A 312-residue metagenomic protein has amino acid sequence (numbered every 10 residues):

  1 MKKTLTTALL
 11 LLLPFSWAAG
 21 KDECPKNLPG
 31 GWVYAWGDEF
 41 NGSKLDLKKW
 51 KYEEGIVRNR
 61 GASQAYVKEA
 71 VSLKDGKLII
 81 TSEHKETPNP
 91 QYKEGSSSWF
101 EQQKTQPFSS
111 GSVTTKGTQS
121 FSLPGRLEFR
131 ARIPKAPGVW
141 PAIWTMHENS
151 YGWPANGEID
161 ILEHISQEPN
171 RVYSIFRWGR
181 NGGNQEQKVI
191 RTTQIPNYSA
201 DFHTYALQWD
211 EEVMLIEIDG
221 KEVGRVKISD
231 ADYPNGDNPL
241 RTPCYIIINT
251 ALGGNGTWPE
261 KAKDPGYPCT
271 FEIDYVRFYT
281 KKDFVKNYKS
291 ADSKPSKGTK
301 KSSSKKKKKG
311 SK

Functional and structural regions predicted by a protein language model:
K2-A8: Sec-dependent signal peptide recognition, specifically the positively charged N-region followed immediately by
L10-A18: Hydrophobic h-region of N-terminal signal peptides that target proteins for export in Gram-negative bacteria
L13-P14, N287, S311-K312: Short, flexible coil/linker elements and helix-boundary hinge sites characteristic of intrinsically disordered
A19-G298: GH16 jelly-roll
K294-K312: Polycationic, low-complexity disordered segments in secreted or periplasmic proteins
